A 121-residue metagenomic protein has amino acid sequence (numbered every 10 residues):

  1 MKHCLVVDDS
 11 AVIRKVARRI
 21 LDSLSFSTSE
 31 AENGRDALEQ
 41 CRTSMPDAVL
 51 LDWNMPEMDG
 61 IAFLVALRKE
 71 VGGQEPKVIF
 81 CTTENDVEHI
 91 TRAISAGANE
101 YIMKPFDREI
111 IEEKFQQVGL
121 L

Functional and structural regions predicted by a protein language model:
K15-S23: Charged docking surfaces used in two-component/phosphorelay signaling
E30-E39, G60: Helix N-cap/capping motif at the beta->alpha junctions
E39, I61-Q74: Short amphipathic alpha-helix used as the core "switch/output" element in two-component signaling
S44-L50: Active-site beta3 strand of CheY-like receiver
M55: Receiver (REC) domain active-site loop signature in two-component systems and cognate sites in sensor histidine kinases
A62, N85-E100, I110-E113: Alpha4 helix (beta4-alpha4-beta5 surface) of REC/receiver domains from two-component response regulators
K104: A Lys-centered signature of the CheY-like receiver
